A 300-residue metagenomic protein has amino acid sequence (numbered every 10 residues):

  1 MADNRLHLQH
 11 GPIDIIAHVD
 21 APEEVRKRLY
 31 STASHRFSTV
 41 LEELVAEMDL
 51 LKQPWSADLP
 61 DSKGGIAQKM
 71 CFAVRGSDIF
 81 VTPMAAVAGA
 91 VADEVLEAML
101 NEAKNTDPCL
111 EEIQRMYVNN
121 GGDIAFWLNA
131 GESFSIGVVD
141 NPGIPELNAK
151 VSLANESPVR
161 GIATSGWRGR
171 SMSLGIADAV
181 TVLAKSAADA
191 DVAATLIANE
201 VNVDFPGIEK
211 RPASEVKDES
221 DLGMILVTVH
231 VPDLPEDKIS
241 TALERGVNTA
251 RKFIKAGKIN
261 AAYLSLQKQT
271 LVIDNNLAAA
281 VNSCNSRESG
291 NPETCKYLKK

Functional and structural regions predicted by a protein language model:
M1, H7-H10, I79-F80, C109-E111 (+6 more regions): Solvent-exposed alpha-helices and their adjacent loops that cap or buttress functional pockets in soluble metabolic
M1-A33: N-terminal basic/disordered segments at the start of proteins
E23-N119, K185-V272, L298-K300: Alpha/propeptide regions of enzymes that mature by internal proteolysis
N105, N282-N285: Compositionally biased, low-complexity segments
D123-I225, K300: Conserved mixed alpha/beta catalytic, RNA-binding, or beta-rich assembly cores of soluble enzyme, regulatory
V272-N282: Conserved, well-ordered active-site substructure
R287-L298: A cross-taxon signal for low-complexity, glycine/charged-rich
